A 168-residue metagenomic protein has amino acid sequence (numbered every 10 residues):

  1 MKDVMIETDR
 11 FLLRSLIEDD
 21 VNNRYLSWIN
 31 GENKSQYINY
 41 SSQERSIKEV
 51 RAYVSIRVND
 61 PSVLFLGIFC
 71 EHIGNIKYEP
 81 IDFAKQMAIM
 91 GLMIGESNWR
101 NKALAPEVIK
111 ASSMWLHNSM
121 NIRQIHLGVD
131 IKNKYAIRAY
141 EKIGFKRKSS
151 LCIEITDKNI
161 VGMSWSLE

Functional and structural regions predicted by a protein language model:
M1-R51: A short, well-structured alpha-helix characteristic of acyl/acetyltransferase catalytic modules
S15, P80-D82, C152: Short, low-complexity Ser/Thr-rich regulatory SLiMs
R24-Y25, M90, I125: Hydrophobic pocket/interface hotspot
Q43-N98: Acetyl-CoA-dependent GNAT
A88, R123, D130-I137, S150-E168: C-terminal "cap" of GNAT-fold acetyltransferases
N101-W115, R138-K142: Conserved acetyl-CoA-binding loop-helix of GNAT-fold acetyltransferases
M120: Long, contiguous binding/interaction regions
E141-L151: Conserved acetyl-CoA-binding loop of GNAT-fold acetyltransferases
